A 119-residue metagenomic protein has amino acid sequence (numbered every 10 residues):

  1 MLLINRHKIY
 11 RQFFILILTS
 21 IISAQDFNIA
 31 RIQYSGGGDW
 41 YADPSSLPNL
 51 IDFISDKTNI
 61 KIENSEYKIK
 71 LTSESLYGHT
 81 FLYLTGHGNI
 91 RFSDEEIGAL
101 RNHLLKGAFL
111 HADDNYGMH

Functional and structural regions predicted by a protein language model:
M1-I9: N-terminal secretory signal peptides that target proteins for export/translocation
M1-L2, I15-I17, S46: Acidic/proline-rich low-complexity IDRs
K8-Y10, Y116-G117: Low-complexity, compositionally biased segments
Y10-I21: Sec-dependent N-terminal signal peptides
A24-F81, T85-G88: Aromatic-Pro/Gly-enriched surface loop or interdomain linker that acts as a lid/target-recognition segment
I29, F81-H119: Short alpha-beta junction capping motif
